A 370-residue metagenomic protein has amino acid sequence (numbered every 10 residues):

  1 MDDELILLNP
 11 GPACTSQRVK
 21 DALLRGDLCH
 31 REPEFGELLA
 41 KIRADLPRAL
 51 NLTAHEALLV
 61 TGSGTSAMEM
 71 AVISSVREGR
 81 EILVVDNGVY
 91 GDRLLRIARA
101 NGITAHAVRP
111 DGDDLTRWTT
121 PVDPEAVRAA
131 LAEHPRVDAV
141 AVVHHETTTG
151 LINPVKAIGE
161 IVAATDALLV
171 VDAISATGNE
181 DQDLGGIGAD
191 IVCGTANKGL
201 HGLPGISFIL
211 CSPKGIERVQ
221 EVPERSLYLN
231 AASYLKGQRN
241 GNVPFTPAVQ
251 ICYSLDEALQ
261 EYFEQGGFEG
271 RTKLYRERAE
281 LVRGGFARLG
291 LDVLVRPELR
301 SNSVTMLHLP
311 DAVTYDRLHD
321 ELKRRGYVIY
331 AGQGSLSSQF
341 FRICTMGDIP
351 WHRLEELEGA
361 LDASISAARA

Functional and structural regions predicted by a protein language model:
E4-T61, T65: A glycine-/small-polar-enriched, mobile loop at the entrance of the PLP active site in fold-type I
C14-T15, N197-G284: Active-site C-terminal subdomain of aminotransferase-like
L46, H55-L83, G91-L95: Conserved beta-loop-alpha segment that forms the PLP phosphate-binding cup at the N-terminus of a helix
V76-R136: PLP-dependent aminotransferase-like
T116-G178: Active-site phosphate-binding strand-loop segment of PLP-dependent enzymes
G185-N197: Conserved active-site segment immediately N-terminal to the catalytic lysine that forms the internal aldimine
D292-L322: Conserved PLP-binding catalytic core of the aspartate aminotransferase-like
S335, Q339-A370: PLP-dependent enzyme catalytic core of the Aspartate aminotransferase-like
